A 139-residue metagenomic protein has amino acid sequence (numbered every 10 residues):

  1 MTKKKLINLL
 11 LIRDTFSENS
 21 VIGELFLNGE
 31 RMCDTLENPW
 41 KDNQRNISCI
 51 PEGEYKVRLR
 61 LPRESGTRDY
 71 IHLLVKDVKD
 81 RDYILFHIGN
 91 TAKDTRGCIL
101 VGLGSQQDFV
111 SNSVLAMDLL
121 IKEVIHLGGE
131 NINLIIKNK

Functional and structural regions predicted by a protein language model:
M1-I132, N138-K139: Cell wall/extracellular polymer interaction/catalysis modules
